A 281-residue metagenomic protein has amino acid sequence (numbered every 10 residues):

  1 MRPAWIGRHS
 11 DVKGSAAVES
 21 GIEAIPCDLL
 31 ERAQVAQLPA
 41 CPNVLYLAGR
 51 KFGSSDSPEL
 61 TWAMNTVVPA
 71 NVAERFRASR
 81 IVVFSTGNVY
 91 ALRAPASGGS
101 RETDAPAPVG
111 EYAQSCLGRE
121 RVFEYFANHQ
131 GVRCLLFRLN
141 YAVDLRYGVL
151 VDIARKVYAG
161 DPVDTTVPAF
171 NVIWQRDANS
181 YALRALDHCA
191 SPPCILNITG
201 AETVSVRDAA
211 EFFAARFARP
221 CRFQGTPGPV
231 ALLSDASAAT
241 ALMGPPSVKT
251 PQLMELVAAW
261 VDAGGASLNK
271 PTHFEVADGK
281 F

Functional and structural regions predicted by a protein language model:
R2-K13: Conserved glycine-rich Rossmann-like NAD(P)H-binding loop of the short-chain dehydrogenase/reductase
P26-T66, R75: NAD(P)H-binding glycine-rich loop region in Rossmannoid oxidoreductase-like domains and their noncatalytic homologs
A70-E111: Conserved Rossmann-fold NAD(P)-dependent oxidoreductase catalytic core, especially the SDR/UDP-sugar
S115: Active-site helix of classical SDR
R121-N171, Q175-D177, F213: NAD(P)-dependent short-chain dehydrogenase/reductase
R138-A142, D164-I173, C194-V204, T226-P229 (+1 more regions): Glycine-rich Rossmann NAD(P)(H)-binding loop
Y181-A238, G264, V276-K280: Mid/C-terminal beta-alpha module of Rossmann-like enzyme folds, strongest in SDR-family dehydrogenases/epimerases
T250-F281: Amphipathic terminal alpha-helices
